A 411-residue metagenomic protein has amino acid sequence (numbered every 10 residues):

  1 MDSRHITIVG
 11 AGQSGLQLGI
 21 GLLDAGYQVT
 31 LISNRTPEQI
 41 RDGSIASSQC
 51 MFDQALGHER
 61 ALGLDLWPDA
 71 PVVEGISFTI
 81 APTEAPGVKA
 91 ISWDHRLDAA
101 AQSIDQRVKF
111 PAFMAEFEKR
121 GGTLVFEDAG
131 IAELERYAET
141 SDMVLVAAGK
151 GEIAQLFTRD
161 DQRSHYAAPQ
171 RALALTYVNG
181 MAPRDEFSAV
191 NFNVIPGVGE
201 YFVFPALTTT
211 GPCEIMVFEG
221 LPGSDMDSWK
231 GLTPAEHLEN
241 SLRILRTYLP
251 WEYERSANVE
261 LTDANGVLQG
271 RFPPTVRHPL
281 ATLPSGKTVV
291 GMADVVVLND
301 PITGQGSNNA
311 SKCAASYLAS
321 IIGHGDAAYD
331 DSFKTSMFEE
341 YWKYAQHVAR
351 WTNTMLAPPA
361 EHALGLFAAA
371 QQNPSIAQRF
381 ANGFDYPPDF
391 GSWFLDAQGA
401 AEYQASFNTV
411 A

Functional and structural regions predicted by a protein language model:
D2-S14: Beta1/beta-strand and adjacent pyrophosphate-binding region of the FAD-binding site in flavoprotein oxidoreductases
I8, G270-A349: Conserved mid-domain beta->alpha element of the FAD-binding
V9-A11, I20-S44: Glycine-rich FAD pyrophosphate-binding loop
R35-T83: N-terminal FAD cofactor-binding segment of flavoenzymes
C50, R96-A112, A147, I153-A154 (+1 more regions): Short beta-strand to alpha-helix junction loop
F157-F192: Central beta-strand plus flanking loop segment that forms part of the substrate or channel wall within the catalytic
I195-V267: Conserved FAD/dinucleotide-binding core of flavoprotein oxidoreductases
T303-G304, A319-A411: C-terminal helical "tail/cap" subdomain of flavin- and related membrane-associated enzymes
